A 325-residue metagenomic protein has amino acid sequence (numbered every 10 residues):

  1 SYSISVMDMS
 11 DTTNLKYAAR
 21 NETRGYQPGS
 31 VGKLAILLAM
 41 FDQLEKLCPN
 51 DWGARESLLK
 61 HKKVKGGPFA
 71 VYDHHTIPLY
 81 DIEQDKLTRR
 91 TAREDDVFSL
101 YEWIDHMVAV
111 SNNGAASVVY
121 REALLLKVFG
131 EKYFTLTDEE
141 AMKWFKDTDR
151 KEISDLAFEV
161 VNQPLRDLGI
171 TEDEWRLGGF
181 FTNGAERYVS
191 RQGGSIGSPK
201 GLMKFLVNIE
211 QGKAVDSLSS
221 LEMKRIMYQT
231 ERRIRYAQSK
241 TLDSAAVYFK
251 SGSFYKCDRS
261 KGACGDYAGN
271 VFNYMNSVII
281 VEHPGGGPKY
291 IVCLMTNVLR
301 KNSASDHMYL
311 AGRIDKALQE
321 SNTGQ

Functional and structural regions predicted by a protein language model:
S1-T23, I279-V281, K289-C293: A short, well-structured edge-of-sheet supersecondary motif
S1-Y2, N21-T23, Q27-A35, G53 (+7 more regions): Extracytoplasmic
S3-V6, G29, H106-V108, S117-V118 (+3 more regions): Structural recognition of the beta-strand scaffold that forms the well-ordered cores of secreted hydrolase catalytic
S10-T13, G25-Q27, A70-V71, N113-A115 (+5 more regions): Solvent-exposed loop/turn segments at secondary-structure junctions within structured extracellular/periplasmic domains
Q27-W52, M107, L202, V292: Active-site SXXK
L37-P49, V108-N113, Y120-V128, R166 (+7 more regions): Sec-exported extracytoplasmic/periplasmic mature domains
W52-M203, N208: Active-site-adjacent helix/loop patches that line small-molecule binding or acyl-intermediate pockets
D149, F180-Q325: Structured C-terminal helix/loop/strand segments within mature extracytoplasmic catalytic/sensor domains
